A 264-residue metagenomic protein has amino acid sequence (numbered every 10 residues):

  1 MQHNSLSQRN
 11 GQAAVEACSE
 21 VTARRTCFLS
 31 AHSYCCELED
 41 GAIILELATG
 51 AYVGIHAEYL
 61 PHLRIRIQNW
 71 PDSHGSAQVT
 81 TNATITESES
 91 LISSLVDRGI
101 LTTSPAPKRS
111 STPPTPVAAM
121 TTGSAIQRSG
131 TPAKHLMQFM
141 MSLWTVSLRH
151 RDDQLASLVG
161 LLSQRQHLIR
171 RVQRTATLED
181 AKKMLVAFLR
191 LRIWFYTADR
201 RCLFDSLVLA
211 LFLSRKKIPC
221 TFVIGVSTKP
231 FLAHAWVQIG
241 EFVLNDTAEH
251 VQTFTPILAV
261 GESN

Functional and structural regions predicted by a protein language model:
M1-I65, T122-L143: Acidic, low-complexity/disordered tracts enriched in E/D and polar residues
A51, I55-S157, L161-R170, K216 (+1 more regions): Long, charge-rich, low-complexity alpha-helical segments
V53, L244-N245: Short, isolated positions in well-ordered beta-strands
A125-R201, V208, S214, Q238-I239 (+3 more regions): Secondary-structure boundary elements
K216-K229: Short, well-structured beta-strand/strand-turn elements
P230-H234: A short, glycine/Asx- and small/polar-enriched loop/turn that sits immediately N-terminal to a beta-strand
F254-N264: Electropositive, surface-exposed helix/loop patches at the edges of structured domains that serve as adaptable
